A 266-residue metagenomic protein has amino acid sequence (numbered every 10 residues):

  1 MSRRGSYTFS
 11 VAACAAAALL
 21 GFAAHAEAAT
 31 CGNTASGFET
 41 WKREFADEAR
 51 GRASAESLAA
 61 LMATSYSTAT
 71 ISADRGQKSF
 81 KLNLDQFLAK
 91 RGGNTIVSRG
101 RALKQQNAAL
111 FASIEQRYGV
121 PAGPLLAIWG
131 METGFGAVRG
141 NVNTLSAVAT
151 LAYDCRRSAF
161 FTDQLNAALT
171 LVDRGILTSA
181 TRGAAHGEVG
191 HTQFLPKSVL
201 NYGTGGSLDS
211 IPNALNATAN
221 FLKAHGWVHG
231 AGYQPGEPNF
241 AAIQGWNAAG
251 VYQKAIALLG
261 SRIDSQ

Functional and structural regions predicted by a protein language model:
M1-S6: N-terminal secretory signal peptides that target proteins for export/translocation
Y7-T8, A12, A29: Secreted/extracellular small peptides and ectodomain modules produced from precursors
S10-G21: Bacterial N-terminal signal peptides
G21-F22, A63: Generic detector of low-complexity/intrinsically disordered segments and short hydrophobic N-terminal stretches
F22-A28: Sec/Tat signal peptide C-region and signal peptidase I cleavage site
T30-S65: N-terminal mature-domain "stem" immediately C-terminal to a signal peptide or N-terminal signal-anchor/transmembrane
A53-Q266: Catalytic glycan-binding domains that act on GlcNAc-containing polysaccharides
